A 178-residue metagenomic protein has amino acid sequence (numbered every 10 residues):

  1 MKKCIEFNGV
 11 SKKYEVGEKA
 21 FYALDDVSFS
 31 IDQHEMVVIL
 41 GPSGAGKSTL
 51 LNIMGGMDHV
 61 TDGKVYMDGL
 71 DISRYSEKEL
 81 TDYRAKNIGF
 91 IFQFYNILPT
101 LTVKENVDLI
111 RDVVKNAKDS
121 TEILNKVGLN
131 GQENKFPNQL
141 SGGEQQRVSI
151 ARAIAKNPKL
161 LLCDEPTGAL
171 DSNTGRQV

Functional and structural regions predicted by a protein language model:
M1: Exposed loop/turn and edge beta-strand positions of beta-sandwich/beta-sheet ligand-binding modules
C4-F7, S11-V178: ABC family nucleotide-binding domain
